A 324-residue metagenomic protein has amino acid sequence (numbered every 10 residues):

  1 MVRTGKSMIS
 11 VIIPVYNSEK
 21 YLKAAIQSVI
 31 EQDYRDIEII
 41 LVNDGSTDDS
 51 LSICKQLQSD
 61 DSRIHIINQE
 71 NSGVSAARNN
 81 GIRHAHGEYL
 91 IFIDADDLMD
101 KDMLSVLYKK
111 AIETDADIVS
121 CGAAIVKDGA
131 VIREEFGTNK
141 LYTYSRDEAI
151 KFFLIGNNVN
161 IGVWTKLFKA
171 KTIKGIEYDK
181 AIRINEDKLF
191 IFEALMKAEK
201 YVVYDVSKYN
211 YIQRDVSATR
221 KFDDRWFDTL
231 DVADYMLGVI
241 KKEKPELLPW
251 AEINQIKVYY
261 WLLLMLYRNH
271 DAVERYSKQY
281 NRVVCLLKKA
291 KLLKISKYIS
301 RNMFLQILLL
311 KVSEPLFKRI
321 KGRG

Functional and structural regions predicted by a protein language model:
M1-I30: N-proximal low-complexity "stem/linker" segments adjacent to membrane-targeting elements
K6-I9, I30-L41, D49, D61-H65: Short loop->beta transition adjacent to catalytic acidic/histidine clusters or analogous donor-positioning motifs
N43-I53, E70-S72: A conserved acidic beta->alpha catalytic loop
Q69-A85: Glycine-rich, basic loop-to-helix element that forms the pyrophosphate-binding segment of sugar-nucleotide handling
V74, A95-Y201, I212-F222, W226: Donor-binding/catalytic cores of nucleotide-activated saccharide and glycerol-phosphate transferases/polymerases
L90: Short aromatic/hydrophobic "clamp" motif used to bind/position activated sugar donors
S207-D215, R220-L247, V258-W261, M265-A290: Catalytic core of nucleotide-sugar-dependent glycosyltransferases
R268-G324: Membrane-interface aromatic/basic loop that binds lipid-linked glycans or pyrophosphate carriers, typified by
